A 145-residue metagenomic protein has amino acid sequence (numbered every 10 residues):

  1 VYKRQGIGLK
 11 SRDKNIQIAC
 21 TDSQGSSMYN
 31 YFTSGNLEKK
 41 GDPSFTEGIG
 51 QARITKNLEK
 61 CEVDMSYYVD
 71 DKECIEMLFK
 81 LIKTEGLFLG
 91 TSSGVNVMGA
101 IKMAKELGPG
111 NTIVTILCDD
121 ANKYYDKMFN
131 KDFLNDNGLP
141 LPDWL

Functional and structural regions predicted by a protein language model:
V1-Y2: Short, small-residue-biased leader/transition segments that mark boundaries at the very start of proteins
Q5, L78, A100: Aromatic/hydrophobic pocket-lining residues that form π-stacking "cages" and hydrophobic walls in ligand
G6-D13, A104: Surface-exposed amphipathic alpha-helices with a cationic face
S11-T91, M128-L145: Active-site/ligand-binding loops adjacent to catalytic centers
P43, M98-L145: Phosphate-binding loop/pocket of nucleotide- and phosphate-handling active sites
